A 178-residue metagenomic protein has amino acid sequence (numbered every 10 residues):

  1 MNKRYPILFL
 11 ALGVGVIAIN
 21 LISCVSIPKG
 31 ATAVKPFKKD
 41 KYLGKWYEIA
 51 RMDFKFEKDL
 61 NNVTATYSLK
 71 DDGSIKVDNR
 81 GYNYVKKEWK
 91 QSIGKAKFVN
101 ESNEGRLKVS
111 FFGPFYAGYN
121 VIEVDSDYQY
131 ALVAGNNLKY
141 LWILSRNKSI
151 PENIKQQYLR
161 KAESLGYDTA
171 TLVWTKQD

Functional and structural regions predicted by a protein language model:
N2-D178: A beta-rich soluble binding module of mature secreted/lumenal proteins
